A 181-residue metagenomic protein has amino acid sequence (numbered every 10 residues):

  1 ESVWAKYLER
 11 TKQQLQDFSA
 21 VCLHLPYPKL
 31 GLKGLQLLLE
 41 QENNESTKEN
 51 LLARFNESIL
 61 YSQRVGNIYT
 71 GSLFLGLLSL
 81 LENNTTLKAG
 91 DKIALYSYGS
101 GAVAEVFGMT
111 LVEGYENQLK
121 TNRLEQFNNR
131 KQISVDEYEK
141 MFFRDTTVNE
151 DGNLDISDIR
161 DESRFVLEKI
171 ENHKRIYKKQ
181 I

Functional and structural regions predicted by a protein language model:
E1-I181: Terminal domain-initiation and capping elements
